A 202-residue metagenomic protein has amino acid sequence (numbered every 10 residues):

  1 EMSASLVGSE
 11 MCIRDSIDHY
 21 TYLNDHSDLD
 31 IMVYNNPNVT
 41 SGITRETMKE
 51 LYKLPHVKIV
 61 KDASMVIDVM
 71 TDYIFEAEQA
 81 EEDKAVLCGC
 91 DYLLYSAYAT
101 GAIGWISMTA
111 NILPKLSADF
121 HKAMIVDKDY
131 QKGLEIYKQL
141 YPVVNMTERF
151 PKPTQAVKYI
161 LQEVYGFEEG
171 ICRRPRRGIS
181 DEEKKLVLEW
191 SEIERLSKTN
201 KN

Functional and structural regions predicted by a protein language model:
E1-G8, C12-I13: Single conserved hydrophobic/aromatic residue that forms the stacking wall/gate of nucleotide- or nucleobase-binding
V7, H19, L93: Conserved sugar-transfer catalytic core signal across GT-A, GT-B, and GT-C glycosyltransferases
E10, Y34-G42: Active-site mouth loops of central-metabolism enzymes
R14-H19, I43: Alpha-helix N-cap and loop-to-helix initiation/capping positions
D18-M32: Alpha-helix-loop-beta-strand connector modules within alpha/beta enzyme cores
Y22-D25, V39-Y141, T147-R149: Catalytic alpha/beta core domains of metabolic enzymes, predominantly
V33-N35, H56, R173: Glycine-rich phosphate-binding "P-loop"
G101-A102, T109, L113-N202: C-terminal alpha-helical cap/extension of soluble enzyme domains
